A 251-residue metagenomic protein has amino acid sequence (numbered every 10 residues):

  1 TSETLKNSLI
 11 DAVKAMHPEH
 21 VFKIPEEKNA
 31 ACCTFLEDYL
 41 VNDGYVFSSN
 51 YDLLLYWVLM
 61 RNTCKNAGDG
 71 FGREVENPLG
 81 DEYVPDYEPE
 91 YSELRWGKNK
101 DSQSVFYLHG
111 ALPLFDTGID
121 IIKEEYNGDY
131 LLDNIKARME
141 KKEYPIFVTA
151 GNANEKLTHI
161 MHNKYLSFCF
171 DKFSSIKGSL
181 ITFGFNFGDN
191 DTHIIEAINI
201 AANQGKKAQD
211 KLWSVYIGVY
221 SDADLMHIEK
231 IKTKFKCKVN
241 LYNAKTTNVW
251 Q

Functional and structural regions predicted by a protein language model:
T1, E37-N152, T158-M161: Extended, H/D-rich, highly charged conserved domains that either
T1-E19: N-terminal accessory alpha/beta regions
S2-K6, P25, N29, H159-H162 (+1 more regions): Intrinsic-disorder-associated interaction segments
A15-E19, N42, R61, K234: Surface-exposed polar/charged interaction patches
H17-E27, L79-E82, N152-I160, F185: Surface-exposed cleft-lining segments at the edges of enzyme active sites
K23-E37, H162-K172: A short, well-structured juxtamembrane/interface segment
E26-N29, D52, G188: Short beta->alpha connector loops
K156-L157, M161-Q251: SIR2/sirtuin-family catalytic core signature
